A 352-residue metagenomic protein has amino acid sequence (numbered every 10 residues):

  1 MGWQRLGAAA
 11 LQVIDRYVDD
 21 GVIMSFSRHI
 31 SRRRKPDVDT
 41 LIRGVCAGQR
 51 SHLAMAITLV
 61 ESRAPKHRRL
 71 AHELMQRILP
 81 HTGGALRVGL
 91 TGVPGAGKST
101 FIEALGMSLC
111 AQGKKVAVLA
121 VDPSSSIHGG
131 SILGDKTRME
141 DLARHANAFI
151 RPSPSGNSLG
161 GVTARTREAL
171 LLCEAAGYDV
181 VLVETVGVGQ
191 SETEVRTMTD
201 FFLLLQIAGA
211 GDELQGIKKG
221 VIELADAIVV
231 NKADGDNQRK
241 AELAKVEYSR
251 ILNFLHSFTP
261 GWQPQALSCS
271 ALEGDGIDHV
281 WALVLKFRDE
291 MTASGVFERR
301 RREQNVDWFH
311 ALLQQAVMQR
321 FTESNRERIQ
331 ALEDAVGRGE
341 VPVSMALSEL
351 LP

Functional and structural regions predicted by a protein language model:
W3-P80, Q330-A331, L347-P352: Non-catalytic terminal/linker segments enriched in charged/polar, low-complexity residues
D37-A85, A96, L105-S191, M198-L205 (+1 more regions): Nucleotide-state-sensitive switch-loop elements of NTP-binding domains
L53-M55, S268, H279-P352: Long, well-ordered amphipathic alpha-helical subdomains in the mid-to-C-terminal portions of large enzyme subunits
V88-L90: Hydrophobic anchor at the beta1->P-loop junction of P-loop NTPases
V93: P-loop (Walker A) phosphate-binding loop of NTP-binding proteins
F101: Hydrophobic positions on the alpha1 helix immediately C-terminal to the Walker A/P-loop
G189-T197, A210-F258: Conserved C-terminal guanine-recognition region of P-loop GTPase G domains, centered on the G4
D234-R288: Canonical P-loop GTPase G-domain recognition
